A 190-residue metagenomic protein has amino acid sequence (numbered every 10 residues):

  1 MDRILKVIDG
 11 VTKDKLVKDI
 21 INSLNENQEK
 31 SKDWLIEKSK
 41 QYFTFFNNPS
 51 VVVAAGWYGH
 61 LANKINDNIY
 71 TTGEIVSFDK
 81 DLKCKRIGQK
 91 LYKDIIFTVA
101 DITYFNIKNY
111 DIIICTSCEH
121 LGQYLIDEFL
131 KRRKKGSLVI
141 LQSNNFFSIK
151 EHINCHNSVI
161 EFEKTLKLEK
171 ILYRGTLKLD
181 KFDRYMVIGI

Functional and structural regions predicted by a protein language model:
M1-F46: S-adenosyl-L-methionine
F45-Y58: Conserved class I S-adenosyl-L-methionine
Y58-T71: Conserved SAM-binding loop of SAM-dependent methyltransferases across substrates and taxa, primarily the Class I
T71-D79: Conserved SAM-binding motif I beta-strand of class I
F78-T116: S-adenosyl-L-methionine
Y110-L125, N145: A short SAM/SAH-binding and catalytic strip from SAM-dependent methyltransferases
Q123-V187: C-terminal substrate-binding/active-site "lid" region of AdoMet-derived donor-dependent transferases
